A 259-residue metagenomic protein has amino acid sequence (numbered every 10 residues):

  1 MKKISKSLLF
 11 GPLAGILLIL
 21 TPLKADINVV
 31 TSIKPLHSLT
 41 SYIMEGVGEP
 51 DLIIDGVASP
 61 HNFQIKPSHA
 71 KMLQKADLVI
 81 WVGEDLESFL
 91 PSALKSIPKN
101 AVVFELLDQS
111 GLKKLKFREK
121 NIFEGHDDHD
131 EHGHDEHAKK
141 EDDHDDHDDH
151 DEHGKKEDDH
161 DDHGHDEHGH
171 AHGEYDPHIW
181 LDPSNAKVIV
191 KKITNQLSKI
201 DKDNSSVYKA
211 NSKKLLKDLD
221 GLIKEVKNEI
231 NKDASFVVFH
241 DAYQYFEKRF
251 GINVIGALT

Functional and structural regions predicted by a protein language model:
M1-P12: Bacterial N-terminal signal peptides that target proteins for export
G11, T21, A25-T259: Extracytoplasmic metal-acquisition and chelation regions
L17-L18: Hydrophobic core
